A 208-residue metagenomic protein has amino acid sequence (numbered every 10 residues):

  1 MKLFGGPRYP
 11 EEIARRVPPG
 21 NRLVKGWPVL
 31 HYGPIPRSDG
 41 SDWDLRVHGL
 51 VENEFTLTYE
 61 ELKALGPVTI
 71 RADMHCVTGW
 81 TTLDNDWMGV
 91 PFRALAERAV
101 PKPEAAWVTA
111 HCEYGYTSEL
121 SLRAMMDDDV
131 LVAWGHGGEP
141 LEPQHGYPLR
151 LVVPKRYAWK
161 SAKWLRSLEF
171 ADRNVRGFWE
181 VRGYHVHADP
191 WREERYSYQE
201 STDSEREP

Functional and structural regions predicted by a protein language model:
M1-P208: Structured, non-membrane catalytic/scaffold regions adjacent to prosthetic-group chemistry
